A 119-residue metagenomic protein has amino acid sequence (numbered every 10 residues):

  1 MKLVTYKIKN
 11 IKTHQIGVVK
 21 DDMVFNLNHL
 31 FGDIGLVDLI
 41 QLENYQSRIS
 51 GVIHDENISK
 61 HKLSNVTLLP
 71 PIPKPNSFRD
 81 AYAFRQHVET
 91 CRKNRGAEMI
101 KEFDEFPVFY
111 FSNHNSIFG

Functional and structural regions predicted by a protein language model:
K2-K7, T13, V19, Q41-G119: Active-site microenvironments in enzyme catalytic cores
K12-T13, D33: Short, surface-exposed beta-strand/loop "edge" segments at domain boundaries and coil↔beta transitions
H14-Q15, F25: Short beta-strand segments
D21-V37: A short, surface-exposed interaction/processing loop segment used at functional sites
